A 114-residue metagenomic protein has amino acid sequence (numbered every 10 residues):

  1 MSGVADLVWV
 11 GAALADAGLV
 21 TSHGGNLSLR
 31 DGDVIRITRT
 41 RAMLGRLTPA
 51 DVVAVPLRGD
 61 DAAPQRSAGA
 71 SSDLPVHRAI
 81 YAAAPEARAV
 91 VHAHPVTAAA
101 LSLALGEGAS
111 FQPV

Functional and structural regions predicted by a protein language model:
M1-V114: Glycine-rich flexible loops
